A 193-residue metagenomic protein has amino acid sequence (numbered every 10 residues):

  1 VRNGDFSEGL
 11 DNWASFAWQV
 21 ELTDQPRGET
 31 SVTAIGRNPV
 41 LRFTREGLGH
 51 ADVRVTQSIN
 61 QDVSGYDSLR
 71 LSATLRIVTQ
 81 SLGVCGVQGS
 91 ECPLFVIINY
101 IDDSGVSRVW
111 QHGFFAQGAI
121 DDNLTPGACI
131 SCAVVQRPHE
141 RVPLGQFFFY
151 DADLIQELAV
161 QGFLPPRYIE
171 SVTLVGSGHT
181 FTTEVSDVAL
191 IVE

Functional and structural regions predicted by a protein language model:
F6, V55-D102, Y150-E157, V188: Extra-cytoplasmic beta-strand recognition segments
F6-F43: Extracellular glycan-recognition surfaces and repeat-rich motifs
V40-R70, V109-H112: Secreted extracellular polysaccharide-interacting domains
D62-Y66, G89, V142-G145, L164-R167 (+1 more regions): Surface-exposed coil/turn segments at beta-strand junctions on protein surfaces, enriched
D103-L164, T183: Extracellular carbohydrate recognition and processing domains and analogous Trp-centered ligand-binding platforms
V172-T180: Short beta-strand-plus-loop segments that form exposed binding edges in beta-rich domains
T182-E193: Proprotein-processing/basic-patch segments
